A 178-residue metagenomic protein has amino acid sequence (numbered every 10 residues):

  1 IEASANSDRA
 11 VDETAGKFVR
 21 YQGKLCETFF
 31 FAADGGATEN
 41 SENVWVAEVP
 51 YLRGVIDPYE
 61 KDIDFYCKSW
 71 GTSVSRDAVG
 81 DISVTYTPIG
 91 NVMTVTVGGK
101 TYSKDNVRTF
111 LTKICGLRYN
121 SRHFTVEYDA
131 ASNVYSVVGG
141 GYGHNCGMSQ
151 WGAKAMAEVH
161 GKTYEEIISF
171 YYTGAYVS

Functional and structural regions predicted by a protein language model:
I1-S178: Conserved, single-site charged/polar hotspot
